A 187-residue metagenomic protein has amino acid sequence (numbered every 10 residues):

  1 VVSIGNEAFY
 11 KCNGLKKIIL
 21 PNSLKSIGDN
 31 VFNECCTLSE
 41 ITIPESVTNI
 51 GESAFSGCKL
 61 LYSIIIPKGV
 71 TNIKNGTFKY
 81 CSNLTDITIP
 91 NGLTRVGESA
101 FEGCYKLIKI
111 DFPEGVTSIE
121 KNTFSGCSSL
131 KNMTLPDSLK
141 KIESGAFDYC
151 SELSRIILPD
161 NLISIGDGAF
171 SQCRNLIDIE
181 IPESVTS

Functional and structural regions predicted by a protein language model:
V1-S3, N13-S26, C36-N49, K59-N72 (+5 more regions): Structural signature of tandem-repeat unit edges
